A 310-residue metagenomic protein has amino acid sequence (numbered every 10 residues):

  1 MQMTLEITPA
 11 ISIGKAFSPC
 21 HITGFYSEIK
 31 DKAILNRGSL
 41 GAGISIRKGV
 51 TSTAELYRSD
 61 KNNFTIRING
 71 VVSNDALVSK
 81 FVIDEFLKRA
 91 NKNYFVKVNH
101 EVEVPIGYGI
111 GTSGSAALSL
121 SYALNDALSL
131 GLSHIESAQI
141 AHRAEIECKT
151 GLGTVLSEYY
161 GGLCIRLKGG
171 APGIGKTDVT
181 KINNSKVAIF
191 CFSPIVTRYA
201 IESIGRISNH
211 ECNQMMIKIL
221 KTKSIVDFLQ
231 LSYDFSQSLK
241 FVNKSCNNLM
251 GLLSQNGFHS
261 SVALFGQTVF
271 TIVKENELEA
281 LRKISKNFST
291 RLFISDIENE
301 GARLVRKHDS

Functional and structural regions predicted by a protein language model:
M1-I106, D296-G301, S310: ATP-binding N-lobe of GHMP and related small-molecule kinases
P9-A10, K30, N36-L40, T150-G151 (+1 more regions): Glycine-rich, charged/polar anion/phosphate-binding loops that engage phosphate groups from diverse ligands
K15-S18, G175-S310: C-terminal nucleotide
S27, E55, S157-Y160, C164-G169 (+2 more regions): Short beta-strand-to-turn element immediately C-terminal to the catalytic PLP-Schiff-base lysine in fold type I
D84, S119-D126, D234-Q237: Short glycine/serine- and small hydrophobic-enriched flexible loop segments
I110-H134: DPxDG-like acidic metal-binding loop motif
H134-D178: Alpha/beta catalytic cores of group-transfer enzymes, especially the acyltransferase/condensing modules of polyketide
